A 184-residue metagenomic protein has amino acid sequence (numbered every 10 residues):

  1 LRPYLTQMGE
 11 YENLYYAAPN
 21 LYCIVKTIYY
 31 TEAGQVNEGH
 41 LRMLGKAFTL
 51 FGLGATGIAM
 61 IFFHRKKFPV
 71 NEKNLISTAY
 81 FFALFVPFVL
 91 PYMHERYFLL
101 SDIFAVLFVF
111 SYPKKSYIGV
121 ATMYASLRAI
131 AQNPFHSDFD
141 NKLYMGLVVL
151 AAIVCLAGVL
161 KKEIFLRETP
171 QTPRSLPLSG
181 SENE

Functional and structural regions predicted by a protein language model:
L1-L14, Y22, I58-I61, A79 (+2 more regions): Transmembrane helical bundles and short interhelical boundary loops of multi-pass, membrane-embedded
Q7-V89, E163-F165: Aromatic/glycine/proline-enriched transmembrane-helix motif characteristic of membrane-embedded glycan-assembly enzymes
I28, L107-F108, A131: Generic hydrophobic alpha-helical segments
L50-G52, Y97-A105, L143-A151: Membrane-embedded alpha-helical segments of multi-pass membrane proteins, especially the transmembrane helices
I58-F62, L99-S111: Alpha-helical transmembrane segments in multipass membrane proteins, preferentially the mid-helix core
K73, E95, G119: Active-site lining segments that contact anionic ligands and/or coordinate catalytic metals
P87-E95, V109-Y112: Short, contiguous acidic/charged loop-to-helix segments that flank catalytic cores in large enzymes
L90-S101, P134-N141: Membrane-interface catalytic loops of GT-C/OST-like multi-pass glycosylation enzymes that act
